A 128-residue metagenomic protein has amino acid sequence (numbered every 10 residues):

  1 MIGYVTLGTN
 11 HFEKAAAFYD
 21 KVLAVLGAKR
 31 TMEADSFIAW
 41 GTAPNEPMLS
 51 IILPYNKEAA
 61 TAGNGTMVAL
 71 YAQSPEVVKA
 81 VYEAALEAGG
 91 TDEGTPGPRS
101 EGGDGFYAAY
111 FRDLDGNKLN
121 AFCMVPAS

Functional and structural regions predicted by a protein language model:
M1, T61-G65, G103: Short glycine-enriched loop/turn motifs at secondary-structure junctions
M1-A16, V68, M124-S128: N-terminal beta-strand motif that seeds the catalytic metal site of vicinal oxygen chelate
L7-L49: Core segments of cupin and vicinal oxygen chelate
T9-K14, L70-A109, L114: Vicinal oxygen chelate
V22, L26-E33, N56-E58, E76 (+5 more regions): Long, contiguous binding/interaction regions
W40-T42, R112-D115: Conserved beta-hairpin
G41-A80: Long, continuous compositionally biased terminal/linker segments
